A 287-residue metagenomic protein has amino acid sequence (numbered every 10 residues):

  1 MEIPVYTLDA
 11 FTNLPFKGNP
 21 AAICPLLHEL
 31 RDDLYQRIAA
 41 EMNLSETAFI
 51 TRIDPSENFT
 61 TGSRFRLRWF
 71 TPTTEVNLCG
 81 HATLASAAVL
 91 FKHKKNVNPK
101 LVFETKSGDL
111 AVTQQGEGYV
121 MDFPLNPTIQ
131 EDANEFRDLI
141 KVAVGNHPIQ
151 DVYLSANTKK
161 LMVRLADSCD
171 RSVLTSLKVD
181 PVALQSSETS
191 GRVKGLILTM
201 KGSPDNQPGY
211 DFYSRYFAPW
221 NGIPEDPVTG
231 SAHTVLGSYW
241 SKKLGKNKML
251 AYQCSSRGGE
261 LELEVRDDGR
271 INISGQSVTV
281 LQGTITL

Functional and structural regions predicted by a protein language model:
M1-L78, L84-L287: Active-site proximal loop and beta-alpha junction motif in alpha/beta enzyme cores
